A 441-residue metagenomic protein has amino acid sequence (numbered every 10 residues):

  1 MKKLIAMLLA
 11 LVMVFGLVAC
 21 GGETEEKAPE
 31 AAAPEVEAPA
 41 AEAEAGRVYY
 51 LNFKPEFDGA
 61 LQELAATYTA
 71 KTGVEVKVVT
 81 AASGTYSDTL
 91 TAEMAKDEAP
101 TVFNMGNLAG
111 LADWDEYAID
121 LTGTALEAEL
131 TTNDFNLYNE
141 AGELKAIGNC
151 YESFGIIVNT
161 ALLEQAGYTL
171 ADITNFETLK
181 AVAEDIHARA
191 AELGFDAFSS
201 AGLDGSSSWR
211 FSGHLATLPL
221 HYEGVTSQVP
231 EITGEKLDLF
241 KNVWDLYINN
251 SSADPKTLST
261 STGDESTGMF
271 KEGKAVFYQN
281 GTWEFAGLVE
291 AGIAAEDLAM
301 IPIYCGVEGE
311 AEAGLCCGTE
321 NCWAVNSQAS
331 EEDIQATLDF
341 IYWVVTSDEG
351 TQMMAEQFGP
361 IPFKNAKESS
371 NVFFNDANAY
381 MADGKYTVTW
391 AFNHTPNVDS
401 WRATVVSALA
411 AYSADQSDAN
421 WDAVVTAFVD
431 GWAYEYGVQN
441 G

Functional and structural regions predicted by a protein language model:
C20, A92-E93, P100-T101, E127-L163 (+3 more regions): A structural signal for short loop-to-beta-strand junctions that line the ligand-binding cleft of periplasmic/secreted
A33, G106-G155, R210, A299-P302: Hinge/lid segment of periplasmic solute-binding proteins
T67-T132, A161-G167, T174, M269 (+1 more regions): Extracytoplasmic "Venus flytrap"/periplasmic binding protein-like
K71, A166, S252, A291-Q357: Extracytoplasmic/periplasmic substrate-recognition and gating elements
E75, E164, A188, S369 (+1 more regions): Conserved C-terminal helix/tail region of periplasmic/extracytoplasmic solute-binding proteins
D120-N133, F198, G202-G205, L220-N242 (+5 more regions): Short, solvent-exposed loop/beta-turn-alpha elements that line the ligand-binding surface or hinge of extracytoplasmic
K145-N149, F154, K180-P230, A275: Extracytoplasmic/periplasmic solute-binding protein
A183-E184, V229-T260: Glycine-centered hinge/linker elements that transmit conformational signals in sensory and ligand-binding systems
